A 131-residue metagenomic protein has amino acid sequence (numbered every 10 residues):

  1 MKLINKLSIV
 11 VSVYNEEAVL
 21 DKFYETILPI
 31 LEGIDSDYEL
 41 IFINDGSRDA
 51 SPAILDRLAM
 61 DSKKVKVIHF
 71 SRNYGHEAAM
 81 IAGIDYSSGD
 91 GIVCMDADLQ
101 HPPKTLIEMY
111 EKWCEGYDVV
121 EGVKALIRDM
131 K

Functional and structural regions predicted by a protein language model:
M1-M130: Structured catalytic core of nucleotide-sugar glycosyltransferases
